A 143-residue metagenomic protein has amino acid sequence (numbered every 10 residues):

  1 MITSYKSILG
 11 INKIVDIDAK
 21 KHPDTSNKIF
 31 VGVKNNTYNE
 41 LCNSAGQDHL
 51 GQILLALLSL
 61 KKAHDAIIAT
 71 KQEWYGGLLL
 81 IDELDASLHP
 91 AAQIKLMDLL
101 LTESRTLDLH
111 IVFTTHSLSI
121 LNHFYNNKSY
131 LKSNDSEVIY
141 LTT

Functional and structural regions predicted by a protein language model:
M1-W74: Extended helical coiled-coil dimerization/tether regions that scaffold and oligomerize large DNA-maintenance assemblies
L41-T143: Switch/communication elements of ASCE P-loop NTPase nucleotide-binding domains
